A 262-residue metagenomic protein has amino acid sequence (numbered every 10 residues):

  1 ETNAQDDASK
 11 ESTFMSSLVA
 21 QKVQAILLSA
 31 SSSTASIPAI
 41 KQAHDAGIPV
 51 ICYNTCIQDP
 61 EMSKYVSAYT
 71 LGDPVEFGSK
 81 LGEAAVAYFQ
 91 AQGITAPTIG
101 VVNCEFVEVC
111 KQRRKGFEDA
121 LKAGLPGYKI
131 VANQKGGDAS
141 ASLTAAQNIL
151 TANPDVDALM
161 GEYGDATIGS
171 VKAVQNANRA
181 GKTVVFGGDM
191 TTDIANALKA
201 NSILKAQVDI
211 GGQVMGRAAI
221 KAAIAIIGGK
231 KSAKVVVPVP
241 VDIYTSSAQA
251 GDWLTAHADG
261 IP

Functional and structural regions predicted by a protein language model:
E1-P262: A residue-level marker of the well-folded mature domains of exported/periplasmic proteins
